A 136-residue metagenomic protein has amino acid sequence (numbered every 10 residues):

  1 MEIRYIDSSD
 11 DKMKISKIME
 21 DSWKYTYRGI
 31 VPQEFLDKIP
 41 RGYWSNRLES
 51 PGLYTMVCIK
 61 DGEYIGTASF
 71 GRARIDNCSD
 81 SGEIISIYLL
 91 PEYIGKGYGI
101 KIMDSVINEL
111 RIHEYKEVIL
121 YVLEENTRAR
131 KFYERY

Functional and structural regions predicted by a protein language model:
M1-I3: Extreme N-terminal starter segment of soluble prokaryotic enzymes
Y5-S16, E20-E92, M103-S105, E109: Acetyl-CoA-dependent GNAT
Y93, G97: Glycine-rich phosphate-binding loop
L110-Y121: Conserved GNAT acetyl-CoA-binding A-motif
L120-R130: Conserved beta-strand-loop-alpha-helix junction that forms the acyl-donor binding cleft
Y133-E134: Conserved active-site tyrosine of GNAT-family acetyltransferases
